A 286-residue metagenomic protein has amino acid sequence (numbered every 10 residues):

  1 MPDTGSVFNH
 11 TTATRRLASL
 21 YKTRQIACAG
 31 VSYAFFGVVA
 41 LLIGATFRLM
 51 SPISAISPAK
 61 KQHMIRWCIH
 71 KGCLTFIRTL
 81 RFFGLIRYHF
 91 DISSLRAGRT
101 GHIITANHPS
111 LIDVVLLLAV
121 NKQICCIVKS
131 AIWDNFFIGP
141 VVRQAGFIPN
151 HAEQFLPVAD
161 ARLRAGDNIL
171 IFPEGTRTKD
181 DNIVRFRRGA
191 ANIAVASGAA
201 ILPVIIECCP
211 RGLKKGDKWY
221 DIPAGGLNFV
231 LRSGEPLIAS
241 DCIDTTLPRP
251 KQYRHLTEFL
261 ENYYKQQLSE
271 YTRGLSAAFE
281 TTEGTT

Functional and structural regions predicted by a protein language model:
M1-L20, H89-D91, L227, N262 (+1 more regions): Soluble, non-transmembrane catalytic domains of enzymes that act on hydrophobic metabolites at membranes
R15-H89, P140: A transmembrane-helix-recognition feature enriched in membrane-embedded lipid enzymes and envelope glyco-/phospholipid
F47-K71, F83, A97-A152: Catalytic core of membrane glycerolipid acyltransferases/transacylases, capturing the structured, soluble-facing
R78-H102, I238: A short, well-structured juxtamembrane/interface segment
R87-Y88, P149, I169, I201: Hydrophobic beta-strand scaffold residues
G101-I103, N168-F172: Residue-level preference for the first positions of well-ordered beta-strands
F137-G139, R164, N168, K179-L247 (+1 more regions): A cross-family acyltransferase "interaction/gating" segment
F155-A159: Short acidic active-site motifs
